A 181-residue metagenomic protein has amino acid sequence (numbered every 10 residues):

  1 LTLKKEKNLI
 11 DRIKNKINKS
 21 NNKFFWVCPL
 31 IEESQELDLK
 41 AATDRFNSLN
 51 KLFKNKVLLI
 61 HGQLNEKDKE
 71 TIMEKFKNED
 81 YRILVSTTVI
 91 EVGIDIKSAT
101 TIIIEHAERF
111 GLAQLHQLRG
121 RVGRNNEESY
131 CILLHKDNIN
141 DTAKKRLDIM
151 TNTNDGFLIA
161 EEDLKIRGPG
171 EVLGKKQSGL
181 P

Functional and structural regions predicted by a protein language model:
L1-D148: Inter-lobe coupling/hinge segments of SF2-like helicase ATPases
N18, N152-D155: Generic secondary-structure signature for well-ordered alpha-helical cores
P29-L30, N154-P181: C-terminal or mid-to-C-terminal helical accessory/interaction module adjacent to the motor/catalytic core
N78, I90, I149, G156-E161 (+1 more regions): Conserved P-loop NTPase/AAA+ ATPase motor core
